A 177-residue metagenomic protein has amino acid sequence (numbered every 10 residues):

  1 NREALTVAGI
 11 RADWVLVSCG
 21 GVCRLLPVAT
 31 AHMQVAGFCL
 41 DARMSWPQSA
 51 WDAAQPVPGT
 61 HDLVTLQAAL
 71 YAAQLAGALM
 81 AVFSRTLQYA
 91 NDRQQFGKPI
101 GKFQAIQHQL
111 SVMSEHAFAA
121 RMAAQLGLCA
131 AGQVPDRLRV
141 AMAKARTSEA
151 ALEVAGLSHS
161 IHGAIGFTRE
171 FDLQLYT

Functional and structural regions predicted by a protein language model:
N1-S84, Q88: FAD-binding core of flavoproteins
T65-T177: Alpha-helical interface subdomain recognition
